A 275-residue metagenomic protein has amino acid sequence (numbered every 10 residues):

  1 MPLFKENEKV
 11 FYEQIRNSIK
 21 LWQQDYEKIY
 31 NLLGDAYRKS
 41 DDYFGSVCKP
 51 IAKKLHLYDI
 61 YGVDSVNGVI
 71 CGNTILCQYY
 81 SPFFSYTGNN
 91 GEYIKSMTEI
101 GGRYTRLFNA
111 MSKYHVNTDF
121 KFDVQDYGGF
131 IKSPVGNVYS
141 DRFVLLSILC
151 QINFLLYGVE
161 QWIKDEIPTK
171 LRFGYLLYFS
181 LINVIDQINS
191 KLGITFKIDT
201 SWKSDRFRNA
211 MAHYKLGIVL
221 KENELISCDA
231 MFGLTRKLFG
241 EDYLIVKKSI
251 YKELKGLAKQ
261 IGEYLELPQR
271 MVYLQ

Functional and structural regions predicted by a protein language model:
M1-T200, L234-Q275: Amphipathic alpha-helical interface segments
K197-R236: Histidine-centered, metal-coordinating catalytic motifs and their short helical/loop contexts
